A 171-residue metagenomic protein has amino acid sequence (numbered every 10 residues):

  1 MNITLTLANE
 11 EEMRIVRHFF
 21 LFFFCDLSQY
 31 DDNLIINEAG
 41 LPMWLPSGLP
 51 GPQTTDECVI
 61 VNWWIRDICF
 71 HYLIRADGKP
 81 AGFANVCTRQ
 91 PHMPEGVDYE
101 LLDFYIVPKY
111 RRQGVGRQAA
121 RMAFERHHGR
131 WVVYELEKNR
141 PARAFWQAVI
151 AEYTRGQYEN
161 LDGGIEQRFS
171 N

Functional and structural regions predicted by a protein language model:
M1-L41: Conserved N-terminal entry element of GNAT/NAT acetyltransferase domains
N33-F70: Active-site rim helix/loop that mediates acceptor-substrate recognition in acyltransferases
H71-L73, K79-T88, E100: Conserved beta-strand in the GNAT
P91-D98: A short, polar/charged loop-to-alpha-helix boundary motif
L101-R112, E135-L136: A short, internal acetyl-CoA/4′-phosphopantetheine-binding micro-motif in the GNAT/acyltransferase core
I106, R112-E125: Conserved acetyl-CoA-binding loop-helix of GNAT-fold acetyltransferases
F124, Q147-E159: Conserved acetyl-CoA-binding loop of GNAT-fold acetyltransferases
V132-Q147, N160-D162, S170: Conserved beta-strand-loop-alpha-helix junction that forms the acyl-donor binding cleft
